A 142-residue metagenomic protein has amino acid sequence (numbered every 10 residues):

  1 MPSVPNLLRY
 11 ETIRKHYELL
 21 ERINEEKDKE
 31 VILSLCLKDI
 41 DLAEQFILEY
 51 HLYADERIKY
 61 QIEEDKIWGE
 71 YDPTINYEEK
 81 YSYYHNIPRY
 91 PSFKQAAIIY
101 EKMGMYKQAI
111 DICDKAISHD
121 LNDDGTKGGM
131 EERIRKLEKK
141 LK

Functional and structural regions predicted by a protein language model:
S3-D72, H85-I99, G128: Amphipathic alpha-helical repeat scaffolds of TPR domains
E18, Y100, Q108-I112: Mature extracytoplasmic or otherwise solvent-exposed domains
L35-K38, Q108, I112, M130-R133: Extended, well-ordered alpha-helical scaffold segments
D39, Y81-S82, A116: Canonical positions in the second alpha-helix
Y106-N122: TPR/TPR-like (Sel1-like) alpha-helical repeat modules
K115, G125-K142: Terminal, low-structured helical/coil segments at or just beyond the last alpha-helical repeat
